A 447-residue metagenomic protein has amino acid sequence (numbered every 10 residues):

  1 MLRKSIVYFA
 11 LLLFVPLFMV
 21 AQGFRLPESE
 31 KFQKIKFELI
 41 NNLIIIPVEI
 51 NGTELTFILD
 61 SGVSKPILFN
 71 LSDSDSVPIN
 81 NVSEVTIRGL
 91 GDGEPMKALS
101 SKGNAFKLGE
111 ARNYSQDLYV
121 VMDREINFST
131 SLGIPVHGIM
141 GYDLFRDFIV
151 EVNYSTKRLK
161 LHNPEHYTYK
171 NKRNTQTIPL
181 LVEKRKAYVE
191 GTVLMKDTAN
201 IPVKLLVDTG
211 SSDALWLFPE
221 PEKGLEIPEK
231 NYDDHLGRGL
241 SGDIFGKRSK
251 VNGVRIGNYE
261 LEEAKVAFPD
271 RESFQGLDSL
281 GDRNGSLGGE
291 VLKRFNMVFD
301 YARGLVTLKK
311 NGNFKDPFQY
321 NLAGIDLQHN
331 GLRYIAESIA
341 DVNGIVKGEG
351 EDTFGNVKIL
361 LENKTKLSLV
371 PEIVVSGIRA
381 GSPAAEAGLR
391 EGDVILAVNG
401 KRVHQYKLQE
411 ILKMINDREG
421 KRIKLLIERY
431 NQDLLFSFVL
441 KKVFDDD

Functional and structural regions predicted by a protein language model:
M1-R25: Bacterial Sec-dependent N-terminal signal peptides
V20-D447: Pepsin/retropepsin-fold aspartyl endopeptidases
